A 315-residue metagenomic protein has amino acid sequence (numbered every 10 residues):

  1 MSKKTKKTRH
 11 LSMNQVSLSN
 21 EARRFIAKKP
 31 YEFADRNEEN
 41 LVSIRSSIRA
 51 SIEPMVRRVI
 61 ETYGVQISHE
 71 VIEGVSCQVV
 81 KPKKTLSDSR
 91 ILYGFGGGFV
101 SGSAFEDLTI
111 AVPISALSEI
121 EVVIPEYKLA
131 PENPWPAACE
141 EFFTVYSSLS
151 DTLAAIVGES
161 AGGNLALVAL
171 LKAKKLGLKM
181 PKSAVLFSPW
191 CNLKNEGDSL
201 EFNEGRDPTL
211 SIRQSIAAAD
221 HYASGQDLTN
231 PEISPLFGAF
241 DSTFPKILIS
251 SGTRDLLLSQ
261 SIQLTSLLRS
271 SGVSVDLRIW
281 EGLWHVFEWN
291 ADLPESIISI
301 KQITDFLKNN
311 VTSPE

Functional and structural regions predicted by a protein language model:
M1-K83, E315: A glycine/proline-hinged amphipathic helix-loop "lid/cap" segment that gates access to hydrophobic ligand pockets
A34, H69-Q78, P82-E315: Alpha/beta-hydrolase superfamily serine-hydrolase fold, recognizing
